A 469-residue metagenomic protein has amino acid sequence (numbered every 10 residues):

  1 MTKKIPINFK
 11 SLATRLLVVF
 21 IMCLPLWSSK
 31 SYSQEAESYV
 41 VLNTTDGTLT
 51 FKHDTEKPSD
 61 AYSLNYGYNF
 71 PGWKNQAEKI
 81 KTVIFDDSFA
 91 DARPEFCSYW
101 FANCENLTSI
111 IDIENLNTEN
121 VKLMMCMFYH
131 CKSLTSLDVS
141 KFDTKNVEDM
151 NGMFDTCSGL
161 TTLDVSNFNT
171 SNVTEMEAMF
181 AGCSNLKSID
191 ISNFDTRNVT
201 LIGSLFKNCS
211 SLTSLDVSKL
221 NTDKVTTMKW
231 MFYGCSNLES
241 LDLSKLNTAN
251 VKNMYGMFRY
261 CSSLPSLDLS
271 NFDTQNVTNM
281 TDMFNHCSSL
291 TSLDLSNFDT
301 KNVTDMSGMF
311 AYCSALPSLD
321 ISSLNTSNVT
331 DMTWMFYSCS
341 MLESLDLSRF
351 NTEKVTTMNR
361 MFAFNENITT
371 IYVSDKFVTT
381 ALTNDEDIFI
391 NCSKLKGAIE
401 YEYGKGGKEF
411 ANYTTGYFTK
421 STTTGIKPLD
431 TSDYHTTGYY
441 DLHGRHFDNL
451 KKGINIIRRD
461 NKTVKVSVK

Functional and structural regions predicted by a protein language model:
T2-V18, W27-S29: Bacterial N-terminal signal peptides that target proteins for export
Y32-T423: Negatively charged
S421-H443: Residue-level detector of functionally pivotal "anchor" positions at catalytic/ligand-binding pockets or at interdomain
K451-N455: A glycine-anchored, Pro-Gly-centered beta-turn/N-cap motif
I456-K469: C-terminal tail/sorting-segment detector
